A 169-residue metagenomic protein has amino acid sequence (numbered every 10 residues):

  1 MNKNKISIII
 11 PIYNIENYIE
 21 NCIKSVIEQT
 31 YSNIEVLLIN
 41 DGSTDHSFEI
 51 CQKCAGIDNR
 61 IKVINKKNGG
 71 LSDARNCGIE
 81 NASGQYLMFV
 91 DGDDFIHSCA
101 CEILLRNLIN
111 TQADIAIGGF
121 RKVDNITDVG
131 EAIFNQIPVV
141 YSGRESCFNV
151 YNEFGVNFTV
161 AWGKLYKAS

Functional and structural regions predicted by a protein language model:
M1-S169: Nucleotide-sugar donor-binding/catalytic module of glycosyltransferases that assemble extracellular/cell-envelope
